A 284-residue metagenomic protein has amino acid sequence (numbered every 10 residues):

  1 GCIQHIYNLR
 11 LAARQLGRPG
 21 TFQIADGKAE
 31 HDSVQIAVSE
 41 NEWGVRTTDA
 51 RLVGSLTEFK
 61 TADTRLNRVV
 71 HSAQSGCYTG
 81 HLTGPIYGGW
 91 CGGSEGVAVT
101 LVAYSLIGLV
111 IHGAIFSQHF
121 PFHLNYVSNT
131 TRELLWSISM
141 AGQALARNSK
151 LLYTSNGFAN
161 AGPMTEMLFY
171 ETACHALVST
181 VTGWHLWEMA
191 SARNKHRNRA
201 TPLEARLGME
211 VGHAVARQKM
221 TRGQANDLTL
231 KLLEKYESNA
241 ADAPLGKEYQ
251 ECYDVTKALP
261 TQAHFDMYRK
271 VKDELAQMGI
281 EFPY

Functional and structural regions predicted by a protein language model:
G1-H185, K195-N198, R206-H213: Helix-rich catalytic cores of soluble enzyme domains
L186-A190: Phosphate-binding/switch region of NTP-binding enzymes
P202: Active-site-proximal loop->helix
V211-Y284: Long, compositionally biased intrinsically disordered regions
